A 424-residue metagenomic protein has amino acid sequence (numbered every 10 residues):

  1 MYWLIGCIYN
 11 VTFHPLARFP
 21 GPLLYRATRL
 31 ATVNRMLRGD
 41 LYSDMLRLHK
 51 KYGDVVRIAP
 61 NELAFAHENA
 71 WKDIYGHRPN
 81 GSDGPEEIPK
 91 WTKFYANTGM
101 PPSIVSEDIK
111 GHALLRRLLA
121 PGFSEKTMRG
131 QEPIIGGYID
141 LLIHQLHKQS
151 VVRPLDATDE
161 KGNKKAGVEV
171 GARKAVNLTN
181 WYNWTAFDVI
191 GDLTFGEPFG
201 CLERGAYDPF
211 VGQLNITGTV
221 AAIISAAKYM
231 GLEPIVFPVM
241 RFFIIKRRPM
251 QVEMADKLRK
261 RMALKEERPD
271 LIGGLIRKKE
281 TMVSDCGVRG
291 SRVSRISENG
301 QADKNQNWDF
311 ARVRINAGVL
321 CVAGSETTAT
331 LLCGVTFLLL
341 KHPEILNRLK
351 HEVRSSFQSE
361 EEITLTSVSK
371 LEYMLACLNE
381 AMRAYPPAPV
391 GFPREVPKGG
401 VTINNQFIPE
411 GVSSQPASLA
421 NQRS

Functional and structural regions predicted by a protein language model:
M1-L4, Y138-I139, A186, C377 (+1 more regions): Hydrophobic alpha-helical cores of multi-pass transmembrane domains in eukaryotic membrane proteins
Y2-V11, H144: Membrane-embedded alpha-helices of multi-pass membrane proteins, especially ion channels and transporters
N10-Q131, F187-D188, A206-P234: Cytochrome P450 substrate-recognition site 1
A59-D73, Q251-E266, R292, R354-S424: Cytochrome P450 C-terminal heme-thiolate binding region
H67, L142, T194, L332-G334 (+1 more regions): Hydrophobic, repeat-rich solenoid/adaptor surfaces of innate immune receptors and signaling proteins
G84-T98, G130-T330, R348: Cytochrome P450 heme-thiolate monooxygenase catalytic core
V189-P198, L340-E344, S418, R423: Extended, well-ordered alpha-helical segments in internal regulatory regions
T327-E352: Cytochrome P450 catalytic-core helices
